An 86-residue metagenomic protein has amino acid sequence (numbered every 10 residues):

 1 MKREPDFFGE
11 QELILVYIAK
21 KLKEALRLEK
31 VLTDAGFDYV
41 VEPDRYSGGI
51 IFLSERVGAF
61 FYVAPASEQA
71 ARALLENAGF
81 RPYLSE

Functional and structural regions predicted by a protein language model:
M1-E86: Acidic/polar low-complexity segments and flexible, solvent-exposed patches
